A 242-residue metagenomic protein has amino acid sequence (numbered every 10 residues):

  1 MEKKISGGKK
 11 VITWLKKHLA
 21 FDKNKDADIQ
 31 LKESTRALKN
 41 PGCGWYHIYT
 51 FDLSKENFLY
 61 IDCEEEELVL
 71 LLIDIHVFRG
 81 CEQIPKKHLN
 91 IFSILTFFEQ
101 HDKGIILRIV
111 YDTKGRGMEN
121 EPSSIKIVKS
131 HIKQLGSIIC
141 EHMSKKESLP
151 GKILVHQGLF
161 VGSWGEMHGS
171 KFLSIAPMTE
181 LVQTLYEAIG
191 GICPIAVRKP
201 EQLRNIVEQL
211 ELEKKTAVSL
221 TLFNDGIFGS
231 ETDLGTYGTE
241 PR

Functional and structural regions predicted by a protein language model:
V11-L68, L72-D74: Boundary/entry segment of secreted carbohydrate-active catalytic domains
L38-L59, H76-N90, G115, Q202-I206: Acidic-and-aromatic substrate-binding clefts and catalytic sites of carbohydrate-active enzymes
N40, K152-R242: Catalytic-core regions of glycoside hydrolase
L59-C63, E67-D112, I127: Aromatic-lined substrate-binding rim segments of carbohydrate-active enzymes
E65-L68, H101-G104, L149-L154, I189-P194: Loop/turn elements at helix/coil->beta-strand transitions in domains of secreted/extracellular proteins
I73-I75, I109-T113, I139, Q157-G162 (+1 more regions): Short, flexible loop/turn elements at secondary-structure junctions
I75-P85, G117-K126, G162, M167-F172: The substrate-binding groove and active-site-proximal loops of carbohydrate-active enzymes, especially glycoside
H88-E99, P122-V155, P177-A188: An active-site-proximal structural segment forming one wall of the substrate-binding cleft that immediately precedes
